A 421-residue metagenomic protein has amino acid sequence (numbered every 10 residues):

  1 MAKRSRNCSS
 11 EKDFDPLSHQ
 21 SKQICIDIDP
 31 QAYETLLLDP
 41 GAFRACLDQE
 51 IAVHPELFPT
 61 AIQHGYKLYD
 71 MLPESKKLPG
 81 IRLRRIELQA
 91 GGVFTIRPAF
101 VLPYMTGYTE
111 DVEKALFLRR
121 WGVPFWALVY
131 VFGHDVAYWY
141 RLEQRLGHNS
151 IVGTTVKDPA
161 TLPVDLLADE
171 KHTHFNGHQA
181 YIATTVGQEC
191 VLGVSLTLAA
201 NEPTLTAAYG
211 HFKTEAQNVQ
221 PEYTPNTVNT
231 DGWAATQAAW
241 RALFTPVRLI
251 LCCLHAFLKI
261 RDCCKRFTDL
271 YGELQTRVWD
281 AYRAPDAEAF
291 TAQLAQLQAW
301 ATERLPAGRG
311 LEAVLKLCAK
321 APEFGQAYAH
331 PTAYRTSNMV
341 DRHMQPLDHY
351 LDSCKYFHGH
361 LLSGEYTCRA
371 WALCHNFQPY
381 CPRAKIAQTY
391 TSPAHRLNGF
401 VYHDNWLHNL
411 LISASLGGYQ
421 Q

Functional and structural regions predicted by a protein language model:
M1-L102, S353-C354, S363-R369: Short, conserved DNA-binding cores of transcription-related domains
C8, Q23, D27-I28, Y33-L37 (+6 more regions): Basic, alpha-helical nucleic-acid-binding regions used in initiation and control of genome expression
D15, H19-K22, I26, R119-Y140 (+2 more regions): A short, charged
L17, T214-N229, T236-G364, Q420: Extended amphipathic alpha-helical interaction segments
G91-G177: Short, positively charged, Gly/Tyr-enriched micro-motifs that form contact patches at catalytic or ligand/partner
R141-V228, A234, A238-A239, P246: RNase H-like nuclease fold core
E170, Q188, G232, A256 (+2 more regions): Residues immediately flanking
H349-Q421: Basic, amphipathic alpha-helical segments enriched in Lys/Arg and hydrophobic/aromatic residues
